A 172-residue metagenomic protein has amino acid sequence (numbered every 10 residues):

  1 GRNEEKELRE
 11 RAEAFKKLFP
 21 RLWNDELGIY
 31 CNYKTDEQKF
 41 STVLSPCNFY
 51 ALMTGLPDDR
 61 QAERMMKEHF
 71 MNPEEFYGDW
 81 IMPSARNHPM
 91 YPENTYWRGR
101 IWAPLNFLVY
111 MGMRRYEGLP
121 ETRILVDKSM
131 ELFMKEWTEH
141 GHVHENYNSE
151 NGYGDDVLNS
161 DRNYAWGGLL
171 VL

Functional and structural regions predicted by a protein language model:
G1-L8, F40, R98, G118 (+2 more regions): Residue-level preference for long, well-ordered alpha-helices that form the structural scaffold of enzyme catalytic
G1-N3, Y50-R60, F107-P120, V171-L172: Well-ordered alpha-helical scaffold segments within catalytic/enzyme domains
E5-W23, V126-S129: Short amphipathic alpha-helical coiled-coil/interface segments
E7, P46, L108: Short Gly/charged-rich anion-binding patches and loops
A14-I101, M134-L172: Extended glycan-interaction surfaces of carbohydrate-active proteins
M111, L119-L132: Catalytic-core region of carbohydrate-active enzymes that cleave or remodel glycosidic bonds
